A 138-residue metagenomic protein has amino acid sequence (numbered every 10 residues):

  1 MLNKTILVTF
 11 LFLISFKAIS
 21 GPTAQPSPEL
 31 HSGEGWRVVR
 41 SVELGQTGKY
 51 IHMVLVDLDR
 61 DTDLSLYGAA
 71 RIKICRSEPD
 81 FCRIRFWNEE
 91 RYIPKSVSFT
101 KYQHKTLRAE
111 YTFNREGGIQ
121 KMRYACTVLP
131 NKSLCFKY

Functional and structural regions predicted by a protein language model:
M1-I6: Bacterial N-terminal signal peptides that target proteins for export
L7-F12: Hydrophobic helical h-region of N-terminal Sec-dependent signal peptides in bacterial secretory/periplasmic proteins
S15-A18: N-terminal signal peptide c-region/cleavage motif recognized by signal peptidases
T23-W36, H104-Y138: C-terminal partner/receptor-binding element of secreted or periplasmic proteins
P26-M53: Short edge beta-strands and adjacent turn/loop segments
L44, C75, K95, E110 (+1 more regions): Amphipathic alpha-helical interaction segments
T47-T106: Mature extracytoplasmic domains of secretory-pathway proteins
